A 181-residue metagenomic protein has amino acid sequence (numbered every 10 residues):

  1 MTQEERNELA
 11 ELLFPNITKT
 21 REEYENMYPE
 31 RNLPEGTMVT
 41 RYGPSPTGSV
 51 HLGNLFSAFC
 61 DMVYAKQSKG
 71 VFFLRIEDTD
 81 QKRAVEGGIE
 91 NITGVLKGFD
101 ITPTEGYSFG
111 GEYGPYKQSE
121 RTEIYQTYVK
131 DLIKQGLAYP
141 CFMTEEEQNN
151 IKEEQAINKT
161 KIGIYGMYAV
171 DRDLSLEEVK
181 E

Functional and structural regions predicted by a protein language model:
T2-A156: N-terminal Rossmann-like or analogous alpha/beta NTP/dinucleotide-binding catalytic cores that position adenine
E8-P15, G166-E181: Amphipathic alpha-helical
F142-E145, G163-M167: Short coil/turn segments at secondary-structure boundaries
